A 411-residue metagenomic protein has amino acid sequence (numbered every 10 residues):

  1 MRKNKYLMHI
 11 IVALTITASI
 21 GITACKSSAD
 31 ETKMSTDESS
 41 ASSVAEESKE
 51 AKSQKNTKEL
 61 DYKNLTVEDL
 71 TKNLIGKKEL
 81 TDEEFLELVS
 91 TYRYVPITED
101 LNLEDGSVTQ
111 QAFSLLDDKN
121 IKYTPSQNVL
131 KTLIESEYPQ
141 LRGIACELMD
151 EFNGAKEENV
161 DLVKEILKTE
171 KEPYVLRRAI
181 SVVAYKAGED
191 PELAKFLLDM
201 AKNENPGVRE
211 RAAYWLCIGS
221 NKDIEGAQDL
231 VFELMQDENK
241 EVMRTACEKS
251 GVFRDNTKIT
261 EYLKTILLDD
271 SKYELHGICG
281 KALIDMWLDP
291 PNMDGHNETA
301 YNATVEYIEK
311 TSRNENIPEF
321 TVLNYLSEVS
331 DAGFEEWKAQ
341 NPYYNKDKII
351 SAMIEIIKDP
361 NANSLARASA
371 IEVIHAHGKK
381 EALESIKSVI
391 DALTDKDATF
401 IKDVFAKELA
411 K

Functional and structural regions predicted by a protein language model:
R2-I11: Bacterial N-terminal signal peptides that target proteins for export
V12-S19: Bacterial N-terminal signal peptides
G21-A24: C-terminal motif of bacterial Sec signal peptides marking the signal peptidase cleavage site
K26-S28: Bacterial signal peptide processing site
K33-K72: Post-signal peptide N-terminal segment of mature Sec-exported envelope proteins
K58-D61, E68-G76, E83, E87-T91 (+10 more regions): Structural detector for internal amphipathic alpha-helices that build alpha-solenoid repeat scaffolds
N64-T71, T81-D100, I121-E135, G154-K168 (+6 more regions): Amphipathic alpha-helical scaffolding segments comprising HEAT/armadillo-like alpha-solenoid repeats
A382-D391, K396-A406: Leucine-rich solenoid repeat scaffolds
